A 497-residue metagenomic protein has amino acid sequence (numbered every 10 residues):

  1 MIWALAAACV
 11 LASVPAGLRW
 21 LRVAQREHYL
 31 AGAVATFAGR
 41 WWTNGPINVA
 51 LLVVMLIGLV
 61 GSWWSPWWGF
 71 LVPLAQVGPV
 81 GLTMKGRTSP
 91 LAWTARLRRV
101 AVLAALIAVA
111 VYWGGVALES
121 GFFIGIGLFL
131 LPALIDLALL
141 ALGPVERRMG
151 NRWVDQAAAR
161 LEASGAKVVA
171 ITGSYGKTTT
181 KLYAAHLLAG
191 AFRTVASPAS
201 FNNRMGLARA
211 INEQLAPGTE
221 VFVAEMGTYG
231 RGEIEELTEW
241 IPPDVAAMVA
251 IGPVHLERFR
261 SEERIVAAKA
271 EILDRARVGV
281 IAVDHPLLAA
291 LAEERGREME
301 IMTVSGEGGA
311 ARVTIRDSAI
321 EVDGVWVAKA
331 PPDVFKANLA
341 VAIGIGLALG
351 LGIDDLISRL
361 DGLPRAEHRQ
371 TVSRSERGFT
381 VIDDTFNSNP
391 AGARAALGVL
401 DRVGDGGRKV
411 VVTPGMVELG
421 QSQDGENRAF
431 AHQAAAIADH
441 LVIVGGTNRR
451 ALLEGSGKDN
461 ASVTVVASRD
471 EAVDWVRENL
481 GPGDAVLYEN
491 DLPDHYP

Functional and structural regions predicted by a protein language model:
M1-P144, L347-D354, S358-H368, V372-P497: ATP-dependent carboxylate-amine ligase
W3-V283, L287-R297: Phosphate-binding loop of NTP-binding sites
T172-Y175, P198-A199, M226-G227, A250-I251 (+11 more regions): Fold-independent oxyanion-binding glycine-rich loops and adjacent beta-strand/coil segments at enzyme active sites
T179, N202-M205, G232, A337 (+4 more regions): Residues that form or flank phosphate/diphosphate-binding pockets in enzymes that use nucleotide phosphates
A184, L188, L207-I211, L339-L349 (+2 more regions): Buried hydrophobic packing segments
N202, Y229-G232, R260, V334-A337 (+3 more regions): Charged, alpha-helix-enriched surfaces in structured cytosolic catalytic cores of large nucleotide-utilizing machines
N202-N203, G306-V313, S468-D474: A short acidic, often aromatic-flanked loop/helix-cap motif at beta-alpha or helix-coil junctions that lines enzyme
M248-T380, D405-G407, H432-H440, G446-V463: Acidic, Mg2+-coordinating active-site environments of NTP-dependent enzymes
